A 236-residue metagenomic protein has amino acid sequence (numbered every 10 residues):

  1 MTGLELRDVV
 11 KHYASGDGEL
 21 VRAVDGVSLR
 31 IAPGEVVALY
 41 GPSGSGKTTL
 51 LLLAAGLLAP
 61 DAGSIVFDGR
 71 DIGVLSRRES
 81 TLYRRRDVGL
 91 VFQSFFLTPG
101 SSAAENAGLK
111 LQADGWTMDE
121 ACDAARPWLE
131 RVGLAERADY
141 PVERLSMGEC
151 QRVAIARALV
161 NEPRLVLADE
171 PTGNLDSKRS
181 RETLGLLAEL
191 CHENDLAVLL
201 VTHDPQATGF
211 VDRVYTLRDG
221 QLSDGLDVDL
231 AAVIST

Functional and structural regions predicted by a protein language model:
V21, I72-V88: ABC ATPase NBD coupling module
Y40-P42: The feature captures the beta-strand-to-loop junction immediately N-terminal to the Walker
A55: Helix-to-loop junction immediately C-terminal to a conserved catalytic motif
G63-D71: Conserved ABC transporter NBD signature motif
S101-L109: Short coil-to-helix segment of the ABC ATPase nucleotide-binding domain corresponding to the Q-loop/switch region
P141-L145, E149-Q151: Conserved ABC ATPase signature
E162: Conserved catalytic motifs of ABC-family nucleotide-binding domains
